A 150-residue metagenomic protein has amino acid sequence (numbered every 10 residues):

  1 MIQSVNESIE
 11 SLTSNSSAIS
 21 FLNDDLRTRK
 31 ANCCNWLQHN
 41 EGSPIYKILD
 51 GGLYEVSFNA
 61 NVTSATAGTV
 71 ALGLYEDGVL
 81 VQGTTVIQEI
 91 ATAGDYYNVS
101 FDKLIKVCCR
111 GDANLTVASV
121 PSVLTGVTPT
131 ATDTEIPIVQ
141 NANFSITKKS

Functional and structural regions predicted by a protein language model:
M1-S150: Extracellular jelly-roll beta-sandwich "head" domains, especially the C-terminal globular C1q domain
